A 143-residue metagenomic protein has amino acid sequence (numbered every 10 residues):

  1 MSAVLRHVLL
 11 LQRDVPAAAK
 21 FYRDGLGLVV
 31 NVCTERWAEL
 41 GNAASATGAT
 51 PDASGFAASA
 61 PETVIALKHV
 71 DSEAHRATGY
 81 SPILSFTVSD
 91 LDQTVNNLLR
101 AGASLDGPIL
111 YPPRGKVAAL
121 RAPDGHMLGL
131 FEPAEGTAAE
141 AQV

Functional and structural regions predicted by a protein language model:
M1-A19, P82-L84, A134-V143: N-terminal beta-strand motif that seeds the catalytic metal site of vicinal oxygen chelate
S2-V4, R76-S81, Y111-P112: Short glycine-enriched loop/turn motifs at secondary-structure junctions
P16-G25, A118, M127: Conserved active-site alpha-helix within GNAT-family acetyltransferase domains
K20-F21, D92-N97: Short amphipathic alpha-helices within nucleic acid-binding modules
D24-V30, G102-S104: Conserved acetyl-CoA-binding loop of GNAT-fold acetyltransferases
V29-T78, M127-P133: Conserved short beta-strand elements that form part of the metal-binding/catalytic scaffold of enzyme active sites
E39, S85, V117-A119: Short hydrophobic/aromatic beta-strand element in the GNAT-like acyltransferase core that lines or flanks the acyl-donor
V95-V143: Vicinal oxygen chelate
